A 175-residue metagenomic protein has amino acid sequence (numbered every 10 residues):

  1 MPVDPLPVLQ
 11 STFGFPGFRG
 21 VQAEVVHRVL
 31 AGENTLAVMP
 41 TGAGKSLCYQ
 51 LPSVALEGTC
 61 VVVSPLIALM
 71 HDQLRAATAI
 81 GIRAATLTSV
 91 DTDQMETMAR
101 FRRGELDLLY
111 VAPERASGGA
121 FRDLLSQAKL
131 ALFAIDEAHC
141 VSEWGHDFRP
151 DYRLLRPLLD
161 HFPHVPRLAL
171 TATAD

Functional and structural regions predicted by a protein language model:
M1-P40: Conserved pre-motif I regulatory segment
L6, T59-V62, I67-G118: Conserved nucleic-acid-binding Ia/Ib motif block in the N-terminal RecA-like helicase ATPase lobe
G32-L51, V61-V63, L168-A174: Walker A/P-loop
N34, G58-V61, R83, E105-L109 (+2 more regions): Loop/turn-to-beta-strand initiation segments
A43-S46, Q50, V90-L132, C140-H146: Conserved helix/coil segment N-terminal to the catalytic DExD/H
S53-A55, A77-A79, A99-G104, D123-A128 (+1 more regions): Conserved catalytic network of the ASCE P-loop NTPase/AAA+ motor domain
L66, V111-R115, E137-A138, L170-A174: A short beta-strand-to-loop transition that corresponds to the Sensor-1 phosphate-sensing loop of AAA+ P-loop ATPases
S126-L132, A138-D175: Post-DEXD/H (motif II) to motif III coupling segment of the RecA-like Helicase ATP-binding lobe
